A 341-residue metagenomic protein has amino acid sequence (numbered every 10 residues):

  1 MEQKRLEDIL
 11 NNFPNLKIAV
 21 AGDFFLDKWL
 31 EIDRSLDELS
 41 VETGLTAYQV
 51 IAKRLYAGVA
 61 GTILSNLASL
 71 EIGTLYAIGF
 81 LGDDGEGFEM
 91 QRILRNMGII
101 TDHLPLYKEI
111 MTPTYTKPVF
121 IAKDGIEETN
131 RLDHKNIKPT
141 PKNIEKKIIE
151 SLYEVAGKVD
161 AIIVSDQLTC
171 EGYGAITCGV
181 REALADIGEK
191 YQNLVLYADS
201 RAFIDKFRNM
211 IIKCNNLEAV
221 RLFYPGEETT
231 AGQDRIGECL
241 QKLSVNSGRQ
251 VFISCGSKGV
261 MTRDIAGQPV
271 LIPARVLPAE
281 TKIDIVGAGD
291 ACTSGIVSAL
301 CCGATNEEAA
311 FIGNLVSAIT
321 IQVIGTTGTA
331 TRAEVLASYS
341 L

Functional and structural regions predicted by a protein language model:
M1-L39, Q49-I283, C302-N306, A310 (+2 more regions): Ribokinase/PfkB-type carbohydrate-kinase core domain
L26, C292-T293: Short active-site segment of divalent metal-dependent hydrolases/proteases that encodes the spacing between
E42-T46: Active-site gating loops and adjacent loop-to-helix segments of metal-dependent hydrolytic enzymes
N215, G289-D290: Short, conserved phosphate/pyrophosphate- and ester-handling motifs at nucleotide-, phospho-/glycolipid
V286: Catalytic tyrosine of NAD(P)H-dependent dehydrogenase/reductases that use a Tyr as the general acid/base
A291, V316: Active-site helix adjacent to the Tyr-X3-Lys
G295-A299: Short alpha-helical segment immediately N-terminal to, or the first helix within, an HTH/HTH-like DNA-binding domain
